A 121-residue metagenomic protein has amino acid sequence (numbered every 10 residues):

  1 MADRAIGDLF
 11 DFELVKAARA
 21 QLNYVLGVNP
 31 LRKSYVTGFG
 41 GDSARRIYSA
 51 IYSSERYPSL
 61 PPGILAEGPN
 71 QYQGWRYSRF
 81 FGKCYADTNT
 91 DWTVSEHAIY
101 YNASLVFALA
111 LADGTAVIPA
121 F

Functional and structural regions predicted by a protein language model:
M1-F121: Aromatic (Trp/Tyr) and acidic
